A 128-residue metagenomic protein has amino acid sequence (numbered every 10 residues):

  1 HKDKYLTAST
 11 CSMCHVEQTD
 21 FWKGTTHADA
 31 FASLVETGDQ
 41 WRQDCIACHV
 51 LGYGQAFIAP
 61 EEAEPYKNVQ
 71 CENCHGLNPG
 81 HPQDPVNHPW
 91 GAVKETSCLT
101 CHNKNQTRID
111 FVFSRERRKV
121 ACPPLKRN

Functional and structural regions predicted by a protein language model:
H1-N128: Short sequence/structural segments immediately N-terminal
